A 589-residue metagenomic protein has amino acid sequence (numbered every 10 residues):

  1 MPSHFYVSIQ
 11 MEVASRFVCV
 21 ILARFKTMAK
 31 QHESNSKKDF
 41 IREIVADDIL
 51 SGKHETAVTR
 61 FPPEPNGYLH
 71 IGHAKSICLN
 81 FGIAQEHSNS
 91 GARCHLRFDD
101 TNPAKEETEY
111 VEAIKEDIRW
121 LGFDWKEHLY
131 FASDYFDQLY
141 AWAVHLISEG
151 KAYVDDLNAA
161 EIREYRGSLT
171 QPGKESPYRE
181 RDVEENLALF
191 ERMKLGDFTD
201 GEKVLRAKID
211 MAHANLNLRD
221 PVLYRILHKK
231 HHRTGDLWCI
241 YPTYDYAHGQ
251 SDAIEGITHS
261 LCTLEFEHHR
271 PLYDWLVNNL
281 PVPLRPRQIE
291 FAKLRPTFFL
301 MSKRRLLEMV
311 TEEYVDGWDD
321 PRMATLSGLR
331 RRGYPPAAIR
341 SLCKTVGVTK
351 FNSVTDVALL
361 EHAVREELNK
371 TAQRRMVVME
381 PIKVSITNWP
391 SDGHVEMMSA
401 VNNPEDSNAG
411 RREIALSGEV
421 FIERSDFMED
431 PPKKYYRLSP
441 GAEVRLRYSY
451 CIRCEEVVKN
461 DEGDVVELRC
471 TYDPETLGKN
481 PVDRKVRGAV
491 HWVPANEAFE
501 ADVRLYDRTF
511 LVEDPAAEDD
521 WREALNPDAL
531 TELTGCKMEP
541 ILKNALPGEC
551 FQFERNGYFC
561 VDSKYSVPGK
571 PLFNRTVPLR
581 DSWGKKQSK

Functional and structural regions predicted by a protein language model:
P2-F5, E12-V13: N-terminal amphipathic/hydrophobic targeting modules at extreme N-termini, encompassing cleavable Sec/SRP-type signal
S36-A46, L50-K115, H232-T263: N-terminal catalytic cores of NTP/NDP-binding nucleotidyl/phosphoryl-transfer enzymes
P62-N66, R97-K105, E127-D137, A160 (+5 more regions): Conserved short loop/turn motifs at secondary-structure junctions
L96, D100-N102, H145-R305, V364 (+3 more regions): Active-site cores that bind ATP or allylic diphosphates and position pyrophosphate for catalysis
Y110-S133, A152: A glycine-rich helix N-cap at a beta->alpha junction
L284-A363, E367: Long, charged, mostly alpha-helical binding arms that flank functional sites
L342-K589: Substrate/cofactor-recognition hotspot
